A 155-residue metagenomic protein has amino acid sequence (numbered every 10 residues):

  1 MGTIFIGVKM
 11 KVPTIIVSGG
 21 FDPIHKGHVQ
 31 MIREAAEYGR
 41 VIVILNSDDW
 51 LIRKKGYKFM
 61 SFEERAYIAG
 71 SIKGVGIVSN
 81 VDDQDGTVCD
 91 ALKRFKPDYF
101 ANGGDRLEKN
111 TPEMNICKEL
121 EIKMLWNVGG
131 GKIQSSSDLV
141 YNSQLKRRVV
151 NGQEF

Functional and structural regions predicted by a protein language model:
G2-F155: Nucleotidyltransferase catalytic core that binds NTPs
